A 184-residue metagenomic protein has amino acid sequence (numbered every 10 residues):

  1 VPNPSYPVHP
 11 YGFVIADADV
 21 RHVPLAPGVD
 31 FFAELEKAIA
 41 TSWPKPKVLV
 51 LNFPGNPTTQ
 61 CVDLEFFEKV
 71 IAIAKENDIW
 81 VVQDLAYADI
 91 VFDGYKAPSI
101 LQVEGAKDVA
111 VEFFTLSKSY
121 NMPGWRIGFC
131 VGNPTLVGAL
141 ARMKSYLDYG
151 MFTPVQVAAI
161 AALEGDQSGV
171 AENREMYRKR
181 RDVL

Functional and structural regions predicted by a protein language model:
V1, H22-P24, S99-Q102, E112: Structural signal for conserved beta-strand scaffold positions within catalytic alpha/beta enzyme cores
V1, L51, C130: Redox-cofactor binding/interface segments in oxidoreductases and associated redox assembly factors
V1-F13: Conserved PLP-anchoring active-site segment centered on the Schiff-base-forming lysine
H9, V70, L184: Aromatic/hydrophobic pocket-lining residues that form π-stacking "cages" and hydrophobic walls in ligand
I15-V20: A short helix-loop-beta submotif of the ANL/AMP-binding
R21, L25-G94: Active-site phosphate-binding strand-loop segment of PLP-dependent enzymes
V103, K107-R178: Conserved core segment of the aminotransferase class I/II
